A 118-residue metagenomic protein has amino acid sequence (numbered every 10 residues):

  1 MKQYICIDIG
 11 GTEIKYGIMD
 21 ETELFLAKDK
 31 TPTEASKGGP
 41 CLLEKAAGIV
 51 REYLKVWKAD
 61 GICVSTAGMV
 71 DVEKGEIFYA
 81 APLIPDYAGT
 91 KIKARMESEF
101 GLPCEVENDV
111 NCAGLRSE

Functional and structural regions predicted by a protein language model:
Q3, D60-G61: Structural motif
Q3-E44, G48, E52, I77-Y79: Short glycine-rich, Thr/Ser-proximal phosphate-binding strand/loop in the N-terminal lobe of ATP-dependent enzymes
D20, I62-V64: Short coil-to-beta-strand
G39-L43, A47, G61-I62, V70-E118: Glycine-rich phosphate-binding loop and adjoining helix at the ATP-binding site of ATP-dependent phosphoryl-transfer
Y53-K58, F100: Glycine-rich phosphate-binding loop signature in dinucleotide/nucleotide-binding domains
A67: Conserved NAD(P)H cofactor-binding loop of Rossmann-fold oxidoreductase domains
